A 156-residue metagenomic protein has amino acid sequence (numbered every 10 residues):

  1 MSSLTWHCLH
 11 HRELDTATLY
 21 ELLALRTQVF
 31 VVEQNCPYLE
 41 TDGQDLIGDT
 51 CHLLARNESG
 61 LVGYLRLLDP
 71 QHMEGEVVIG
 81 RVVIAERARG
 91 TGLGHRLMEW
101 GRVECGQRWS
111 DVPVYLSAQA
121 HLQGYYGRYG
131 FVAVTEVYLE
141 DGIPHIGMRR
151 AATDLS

Functional and structural regions predicted by a protein language model:
S2-H52, R56-G60: Short amphipathic alpha-helix that is part of the acyltransferase structural core
D42-I47, Q71, L139-E140: A short beta-turn/loop motif at secondary-structure boundaries
L54, G60-P70, E76-V78, V83: Conserved beta-strand in the GNAT
P70-I79, R89, R108-V112, D141-P144: A conserved beta-turn-beta hairpin within the catalytic core of GNAT-like acetyltransferases that forms part
I84, G90-V103: Conserved acetyl-CoA-binding loop-helix of GNAT-fold acetyltransferases
R87-R89, Y125-R128: Acidic/histidine-enriched, beta-strand-rich ligand/metal-binding domains
M98, C105-Q119: Conserved GNAT acetyl-CoA-binding A-motif
Y115-S117, G127, V132-G147: Conserved catalytic-core motifs of GNAT/GCN5-like acyltransferases
